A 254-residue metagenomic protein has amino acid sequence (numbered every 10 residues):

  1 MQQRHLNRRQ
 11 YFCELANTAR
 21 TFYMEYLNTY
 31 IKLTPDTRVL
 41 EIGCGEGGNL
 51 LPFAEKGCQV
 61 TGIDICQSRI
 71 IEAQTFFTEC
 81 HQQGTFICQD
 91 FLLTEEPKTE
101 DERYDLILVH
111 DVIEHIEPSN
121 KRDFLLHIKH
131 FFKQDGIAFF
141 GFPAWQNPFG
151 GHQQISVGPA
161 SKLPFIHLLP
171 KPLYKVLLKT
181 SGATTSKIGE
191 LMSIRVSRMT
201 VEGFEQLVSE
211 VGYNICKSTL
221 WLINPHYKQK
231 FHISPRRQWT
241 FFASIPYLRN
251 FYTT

Functional and structural regions predicted by a protein language model:
M1-E102, L106, H110, R122-L125 (+1 more regions): Conserved N-terminal segment of class I S-adenosyl-L-methionine
T29-Y30, F131, V211: Alpha-helical structural context
T37, D135-G136: Surface-exposed loop/turn positions
E95-E96, I116-E117, F149: Activation segment
D111-H115: Short catalytic micro-motifs in class I SAM-dependent methyltransferases
E117, F132-K133: Helix-to-beta-strand junctions that scaffold the AdoMet/dcAdoMet cofactor pocket in Class I SAM-dependent enzymes
N120-I128, I137-T254: S-adenosyl-L-methionine-dependent methyltransferase catalytic module, highlighting the catalytic core
